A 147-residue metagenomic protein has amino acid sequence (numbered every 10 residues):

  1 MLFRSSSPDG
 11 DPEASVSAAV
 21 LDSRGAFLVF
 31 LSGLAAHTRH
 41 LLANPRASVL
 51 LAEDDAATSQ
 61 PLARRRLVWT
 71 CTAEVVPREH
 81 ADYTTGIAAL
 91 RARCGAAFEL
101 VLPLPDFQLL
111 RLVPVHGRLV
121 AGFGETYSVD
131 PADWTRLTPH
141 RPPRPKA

Functional and structural regions predicted by a protein language model:
M1-L2: Short, small-residue-biased leader/transition segments that mark boundaries at the very start of proteins
S6: Portal/gating segments that form or line small-molecule/metal binding sites
G10-D11: Intrinsically disordered, low-complexity regions enriched in acidic/Ser/Thr/Pro/Gln residues
A14-A18, V68-T70, F107-R111: Conserved hydrophobic/aromatic beta-strand scaffold that supports enzyme active sites
A19-D22, L34-A36: A short acidic/small-residue loop/turn micro-motif
R24-L28: Short active-site oxyanion
L34-R93, P114-H116: Short, structured beta-strand-loop surface elements
A89, A97-A147: C-terminal edge-of-domain segments
